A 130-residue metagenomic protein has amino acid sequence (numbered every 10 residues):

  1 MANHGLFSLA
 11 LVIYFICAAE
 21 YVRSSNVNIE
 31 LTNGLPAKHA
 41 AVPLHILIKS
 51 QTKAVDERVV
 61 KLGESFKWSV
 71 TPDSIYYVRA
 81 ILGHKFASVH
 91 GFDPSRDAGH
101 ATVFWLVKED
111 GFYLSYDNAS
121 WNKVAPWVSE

Functional and structural regions predicted by a protein language model:
A2-D73, Y77-E130: Intrinsically disordered, low-complexity segments enriched in small/polar residues
